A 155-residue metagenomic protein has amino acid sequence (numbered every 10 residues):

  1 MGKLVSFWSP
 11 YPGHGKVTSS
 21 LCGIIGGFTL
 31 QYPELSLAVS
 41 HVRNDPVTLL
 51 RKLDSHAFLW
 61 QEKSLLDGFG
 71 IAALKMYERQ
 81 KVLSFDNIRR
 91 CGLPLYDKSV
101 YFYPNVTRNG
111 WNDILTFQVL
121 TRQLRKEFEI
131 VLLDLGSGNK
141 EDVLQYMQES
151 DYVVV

Functional and structural regions predicted by a protein language model:
M1, Y32, P94-D97, Q123-E127 (+1 more regions): Flexible, charged surface loops at secondary-structure boundaries
G2-K52: Walker A/P-loop phosphate-binding motif and the immediately C-terminal alpha-helix
S6-W8, A38-S40, F102-N105, L132-D134 (+1 more regions): Conserved beta-strand segments of the P-loop GTPase G domain that flank and frequently precede/overlap
Y11, V39-Q123: P-loop/Walker-type NTP enzyme "switch/lid" segment
V17-S20, N112-D113, D142: Active-site-adjacent loop/helix micro-motif of nuclease/hydrolase catalytic cores
S19, R89-D97, S150-V155: A broadly tuned preference for mixed-charge, low-complexity surface segments
P33-L35, S64-F69, E129-V131: Short, surface-exposed, polar/charged, turn-prone segments marking secondary-structure boundaries
I114-V155: Conserved catalytic-core segment of NTP-binding enzymes
